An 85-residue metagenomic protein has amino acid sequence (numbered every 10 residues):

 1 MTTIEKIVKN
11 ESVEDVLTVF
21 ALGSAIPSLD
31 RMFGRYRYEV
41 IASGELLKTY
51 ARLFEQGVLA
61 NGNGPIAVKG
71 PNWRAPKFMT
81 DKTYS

Functional and structural regions predicted by a protein language model:
M1-T2, L17, K48, M79-K82: Intrinsically disordered/low-complexity terminal segments and short unstructured peptides
M1-V40: Short amphipathic alpha-helical interface segments
G23, V40, G44, G62-G64: Alpha-helical interaction segments
E39-Q56: Short amphipathic alpha-helical interaction segments
F54-P65: A short, conserved structural fragment
P65-A75: Minor-groove-contacting beta-hairpin "wing" of winged helix-turn-helix DNA-binding domains
W73-S85: Short, amphipathic alpha-helical interaction segments positioned at domain boundaries
